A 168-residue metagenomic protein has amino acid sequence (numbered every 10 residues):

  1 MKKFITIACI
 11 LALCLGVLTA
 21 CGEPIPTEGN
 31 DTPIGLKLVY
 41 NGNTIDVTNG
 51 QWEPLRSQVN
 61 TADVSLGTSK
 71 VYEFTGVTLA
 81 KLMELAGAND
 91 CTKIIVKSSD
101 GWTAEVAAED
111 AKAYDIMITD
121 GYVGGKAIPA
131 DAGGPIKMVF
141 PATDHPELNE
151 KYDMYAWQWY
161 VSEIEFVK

Functional and structural regions predicted by a protein language model:
M1-F4: Positively charged n-region of N-terminal signal peptides that target proteins for export
T6-I10: Internal alpha-helical transmembrane segments of multi-pass membrane proteins, especially GPCRs
L11-L15: Alpha-helical transmembrane segments
G16-A20: C-terminal motif of bacterial Sec signal peptides marking the signal peptidase cleavage site
G22-K168: N-terminal intrinsically disordered, low-complexity segments enriched in P/E/S/T
